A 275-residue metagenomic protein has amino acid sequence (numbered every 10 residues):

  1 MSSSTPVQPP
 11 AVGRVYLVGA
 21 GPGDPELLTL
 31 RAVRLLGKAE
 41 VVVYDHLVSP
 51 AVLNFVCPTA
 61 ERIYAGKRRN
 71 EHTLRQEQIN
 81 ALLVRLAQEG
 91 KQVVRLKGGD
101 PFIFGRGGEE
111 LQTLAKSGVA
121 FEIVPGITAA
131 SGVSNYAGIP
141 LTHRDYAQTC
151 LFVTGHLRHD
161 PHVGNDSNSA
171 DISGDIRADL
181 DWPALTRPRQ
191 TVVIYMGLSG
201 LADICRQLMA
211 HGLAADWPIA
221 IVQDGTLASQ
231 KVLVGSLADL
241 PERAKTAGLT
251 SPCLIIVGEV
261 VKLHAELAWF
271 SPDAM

Functional and structural regions predicted by a protein language model:
M1-P25, L30-I127, G132, P241 (+1 more regions): Class I S-adenosyl-L-methionine
S2-S3, V12-V15, Q88-V93, T149 (+1 more regions): A contiguous loop/helix-start segment that scaffolds small-molecule binding in enzyme catalytic cores
D45, A65, V124, V153-G155 (+2 more regions): Generic beta-sheet signal
A60-K67, G118-E122, L141-Q148, G212-I221: Short hydrophobic/aromatic-enriched beta-strand-loop microsegments
E61-R75, A147-H156, V192-V193: Acidic/glycine-enriched edge-of-secondary-structure segments
G98-P188, K231-V234: Class I SAM-dependent methyltransferase SAM-binding "motif I" and its flanking Rossmann-like core
